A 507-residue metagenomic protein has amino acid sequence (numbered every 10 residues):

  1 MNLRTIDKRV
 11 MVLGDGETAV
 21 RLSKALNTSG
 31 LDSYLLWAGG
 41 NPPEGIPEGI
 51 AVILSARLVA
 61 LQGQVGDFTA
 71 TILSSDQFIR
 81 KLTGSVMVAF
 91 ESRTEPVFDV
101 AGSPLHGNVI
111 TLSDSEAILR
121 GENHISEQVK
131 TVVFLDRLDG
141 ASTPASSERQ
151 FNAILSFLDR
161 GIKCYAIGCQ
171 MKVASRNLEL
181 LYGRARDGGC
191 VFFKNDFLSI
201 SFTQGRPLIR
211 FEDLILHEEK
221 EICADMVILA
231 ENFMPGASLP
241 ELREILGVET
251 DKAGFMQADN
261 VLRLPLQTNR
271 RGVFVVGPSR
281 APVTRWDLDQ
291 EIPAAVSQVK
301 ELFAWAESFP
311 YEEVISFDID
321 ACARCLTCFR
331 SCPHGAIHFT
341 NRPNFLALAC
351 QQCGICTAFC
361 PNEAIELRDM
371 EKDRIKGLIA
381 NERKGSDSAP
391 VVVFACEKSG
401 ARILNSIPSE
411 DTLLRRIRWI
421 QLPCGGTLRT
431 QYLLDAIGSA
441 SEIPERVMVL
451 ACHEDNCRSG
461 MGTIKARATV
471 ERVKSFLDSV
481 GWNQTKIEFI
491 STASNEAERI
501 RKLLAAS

Functional and structural regions predicted by a protein language model:
M1-A389, A401, L413-G425, E442-M448 (+2 more regions): Residues forming the flavin
C396-D411: Redox- and metal-dependent alpha/beta enzyme cores, enriched for Fe-S-associated oxidoreductases and cofactor-handling
S406-P408, L414, R418, Y432-L434: Acidic/histidine-rich
T427-A440: A short, acidic, amphipathic alpha-helical segment used as a generic capping/interface helix at domain edges
